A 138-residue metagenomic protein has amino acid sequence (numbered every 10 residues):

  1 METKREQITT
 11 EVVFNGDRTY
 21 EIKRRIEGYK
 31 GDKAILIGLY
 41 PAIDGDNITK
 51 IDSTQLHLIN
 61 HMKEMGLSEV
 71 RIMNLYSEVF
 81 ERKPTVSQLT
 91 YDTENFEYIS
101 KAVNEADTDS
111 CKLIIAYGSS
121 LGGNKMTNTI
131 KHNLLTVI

Functional and structural regions predicted by a protein language model:
M1-K50: Active-site and ligand/interface coordination hotspots across diverse enzymes and nucleic-acid-associated assemblies
G28-Y29, K63-M65: Short hydrophobic "helix-edge" motifs at membrane interfaces and signal-peptide entry regions
G31-D32, L67, T108-K112: A general structural motif
L36-P41, M73-E78, A116-G118: Short loop/turn segments at strand-loop or loop-helix junctions that form parts of catalytic or ligand-binding pockets
T49-S53, S87-Q88: "Short basic amphipathic alpha-helical interaction patches in structured regions
S53-K63: Short catalytic helix/loop segments, enriched in acidic residues and glycine and frequently bearing histidine
L67-T85: Short connector loops at secondary-structure junctions
F80, T85-I138: Glycine/proline-rich loop-helix segments at beta-alpha junctions forming the active-site rim of enzyme cores
